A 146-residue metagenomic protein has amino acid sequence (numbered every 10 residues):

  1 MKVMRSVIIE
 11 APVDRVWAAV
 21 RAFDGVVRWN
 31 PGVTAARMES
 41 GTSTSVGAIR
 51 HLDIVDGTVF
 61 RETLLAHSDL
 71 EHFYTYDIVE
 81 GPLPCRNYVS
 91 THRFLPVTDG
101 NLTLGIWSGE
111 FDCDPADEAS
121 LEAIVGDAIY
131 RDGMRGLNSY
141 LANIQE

Functional and structural regions predicted by a protein language model:
M1-T42: Hydrophobic ligand-binding cavity/cleft-lining segments
V3-I9, H92, W107-G109: A structural signal for short, well-ordered beta-strand segments
V27-R28, S40, I54-L104, E110-C113 (+1 more regions): Hydrophobic-ligand binding "helix-grip"
A48-I54: Short aromatic-glycine motifs in intrinsically disordered, low-complexity regions
E110-E146: A conserved amphipathic terminal alpha-helix motif
